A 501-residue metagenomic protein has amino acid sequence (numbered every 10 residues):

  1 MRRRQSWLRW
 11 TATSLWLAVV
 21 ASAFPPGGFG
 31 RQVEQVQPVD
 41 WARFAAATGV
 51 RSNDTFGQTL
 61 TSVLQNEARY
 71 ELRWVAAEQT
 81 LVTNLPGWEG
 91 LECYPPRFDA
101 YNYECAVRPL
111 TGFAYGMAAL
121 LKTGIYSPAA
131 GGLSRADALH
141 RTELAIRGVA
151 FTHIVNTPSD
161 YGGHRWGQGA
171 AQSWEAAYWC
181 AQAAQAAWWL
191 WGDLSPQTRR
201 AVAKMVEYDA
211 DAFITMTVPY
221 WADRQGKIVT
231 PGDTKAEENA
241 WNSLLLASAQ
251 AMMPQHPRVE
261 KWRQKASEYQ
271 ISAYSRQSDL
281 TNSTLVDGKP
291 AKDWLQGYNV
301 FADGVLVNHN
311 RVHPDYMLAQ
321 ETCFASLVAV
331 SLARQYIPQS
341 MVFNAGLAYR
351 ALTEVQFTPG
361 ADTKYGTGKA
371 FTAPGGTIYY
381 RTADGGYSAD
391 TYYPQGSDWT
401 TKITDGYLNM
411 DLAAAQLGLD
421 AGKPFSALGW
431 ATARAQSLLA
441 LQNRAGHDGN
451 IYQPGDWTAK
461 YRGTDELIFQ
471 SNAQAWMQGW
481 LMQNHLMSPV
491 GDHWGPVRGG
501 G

Functional and structural regions predicted by a protein language model:
Q5-G28: Secretory targeting and sorting signals
V33-I125, G131-Y161, L280-T281: Low-complexity, Ser/Thr/Pro/Gly-enriched N-terminal "stalk/linker" regions
V39-Q58, S62, T111-A136, Y178-Q197 (+6 more regions): Well-ordered alpha-helical scaffold segments within catalytic/enzyme domains
N102-L110, Q172-W179, P231-N239, H313-M317 (+1 more regions): Helix-start/N-cap signature of alpha-helical segments
E143-T217: Well-ordered mid-protein domain cores that form the structural environment of catalytic cofactors
H153-G167, Y220-I228, K292-N310, P359 (+2 more regions): Acidic/His metal-coordination segments adjacent to aromatic residues that form catalytic metal sites in metalloenzymes
G167-A171, Q185, G192, K204-L347: Active-site lining segments of carbohydrate-active enzymes
Q320, S326, V330-M341, D362 (+1 more regions): Extended polysaccharide-engagement surfaces of secreted carbohydrate-active enzymes
